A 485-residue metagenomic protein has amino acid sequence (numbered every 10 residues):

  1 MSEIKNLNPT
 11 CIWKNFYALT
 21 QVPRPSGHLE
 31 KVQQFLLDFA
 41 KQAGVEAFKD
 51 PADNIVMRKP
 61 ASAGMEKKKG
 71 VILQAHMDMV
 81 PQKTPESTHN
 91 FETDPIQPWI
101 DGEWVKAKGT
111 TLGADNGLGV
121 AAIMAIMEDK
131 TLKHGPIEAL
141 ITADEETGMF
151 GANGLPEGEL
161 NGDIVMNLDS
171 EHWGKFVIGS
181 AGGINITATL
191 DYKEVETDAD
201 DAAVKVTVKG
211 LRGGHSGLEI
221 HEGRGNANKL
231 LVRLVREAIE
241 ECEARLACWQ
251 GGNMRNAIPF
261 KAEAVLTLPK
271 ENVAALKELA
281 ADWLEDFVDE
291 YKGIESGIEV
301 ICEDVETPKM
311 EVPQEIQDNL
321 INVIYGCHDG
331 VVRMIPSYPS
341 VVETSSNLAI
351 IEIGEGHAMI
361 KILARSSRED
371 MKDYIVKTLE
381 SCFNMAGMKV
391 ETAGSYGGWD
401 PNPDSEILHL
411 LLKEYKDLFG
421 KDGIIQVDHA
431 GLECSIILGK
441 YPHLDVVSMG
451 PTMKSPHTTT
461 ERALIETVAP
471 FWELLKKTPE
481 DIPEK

Functional and structural regions predicted by a protein language model:
E3-E103: Acidic/His- and Gly-rich active-site-bordering loop/insert found across diverse amide/peptide-bond hydrolases
P9-I12, P336, E343-A358, K421-L474: Zn-dependent metallopeptidase/amidohydrolase metal-coordination segment
P23, E103-K106, E146-T147, N153-R365: Midchain, well-structured core segments that form catalytic/ion-binding scaffolds
M65-T147, A152-D163, N185, T189 (+6 more regions): Active-site metal-coordination/substrate-binding segment of hydrolases, especially metallo-dependent peptidases
G158, R224-E241, P269-V273, D318-Y325 (+4 more regions): His/Asp/Glu-rich mid-to-C-terminal helical/loop segments that flank catalytic regions of hydrolases
E219, N226-N228, R233-W249, P401-L444: Active-site-adjacent substrate-binding region of metalloamidase/peptidase-like peptide-processing proteins
V341-A430: Substrate-recognition/cap regions that form aromatic- and gly/pro-loop-enriched pockets for small-molecule ligands
